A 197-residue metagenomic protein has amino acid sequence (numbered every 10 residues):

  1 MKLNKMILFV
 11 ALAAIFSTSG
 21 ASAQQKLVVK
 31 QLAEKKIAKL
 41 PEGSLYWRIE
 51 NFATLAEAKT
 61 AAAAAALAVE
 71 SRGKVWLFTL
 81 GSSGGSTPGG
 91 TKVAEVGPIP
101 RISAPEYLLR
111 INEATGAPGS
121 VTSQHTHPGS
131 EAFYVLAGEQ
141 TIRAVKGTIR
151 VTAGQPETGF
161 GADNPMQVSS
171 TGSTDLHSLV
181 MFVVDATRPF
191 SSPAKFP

Functional and structural regions predicted by a protein language model:
M1-L8: Bacterial N-terminal signal peptides that target proteins for export
L8-S17: Bacterial N-terminal signal peptides
S22-E106, P193-P197: A short, N-terminal "cap"/entry segment at the start of jelly-roll beta-barrel domains of the cupin/DSBH fold
Q25-K26, P128-G147: Glycine- and acidic-residue-biased ligand/ion/polar-headgroup-sensing regions
I37, I49, T126, F160-A162: Conserved "cap/hinge" positions at secondary-structure junctions
N51-E57, A104, L108, A114-G116 (+1 more regions): Short acidic-glycine-tyrosine-enriched beta hairpin
E70-V75, G161-P189: Ligand-binding loop in jelly-roll beta-barrel domains
P105-L108, A117-Y134: A short beta-loop-beta micro-motif enriched in histidine and acidic residues
